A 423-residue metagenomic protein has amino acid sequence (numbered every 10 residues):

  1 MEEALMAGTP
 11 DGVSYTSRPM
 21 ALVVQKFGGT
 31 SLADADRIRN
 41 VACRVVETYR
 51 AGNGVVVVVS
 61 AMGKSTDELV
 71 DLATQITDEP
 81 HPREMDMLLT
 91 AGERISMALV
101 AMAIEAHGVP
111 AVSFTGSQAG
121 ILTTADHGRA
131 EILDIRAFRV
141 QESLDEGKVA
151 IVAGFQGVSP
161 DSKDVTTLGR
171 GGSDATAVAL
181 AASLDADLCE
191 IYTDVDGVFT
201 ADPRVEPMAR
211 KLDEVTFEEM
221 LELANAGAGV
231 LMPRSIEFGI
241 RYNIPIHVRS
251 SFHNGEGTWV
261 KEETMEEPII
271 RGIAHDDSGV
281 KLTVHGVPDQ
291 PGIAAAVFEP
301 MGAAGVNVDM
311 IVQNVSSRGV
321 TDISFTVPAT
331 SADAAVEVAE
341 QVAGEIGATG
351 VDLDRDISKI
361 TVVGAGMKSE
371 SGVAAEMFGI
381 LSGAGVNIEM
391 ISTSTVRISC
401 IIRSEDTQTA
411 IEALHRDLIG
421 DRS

Functional and structural regions predicted by a protein language model:
E2-I236, N314, T326, I402-R403 (+2 more regions): Nucleotide/pyrophosphate-binding catalytic subdomain
A51, H107, Y242, A304 (+1 more regions): Conserved dinucleotide-binding and phosphotransfer motif residues
V59-D67, V248-T264, G319-V320, F325: Terminal amphipathic helices with adjacent charged low-complexity linkers/tails
I76, W259-S423: A conserved regulatory-domain signal marking ACT and ACT-like small-molecule sensing domains and adjacent regulatory
L188-Y192, I246-V248, D309, M390: Short hydrophobic alpha-helical runs that function as membrane-insertion/retention elements
M232, N243-R249: Acidic/polar loop patches that form or flank catalytic/metal-binding clefts of enzymes that bind anionic ligands
G239: Acidic-aromatic/histidine active-site loop/patch
